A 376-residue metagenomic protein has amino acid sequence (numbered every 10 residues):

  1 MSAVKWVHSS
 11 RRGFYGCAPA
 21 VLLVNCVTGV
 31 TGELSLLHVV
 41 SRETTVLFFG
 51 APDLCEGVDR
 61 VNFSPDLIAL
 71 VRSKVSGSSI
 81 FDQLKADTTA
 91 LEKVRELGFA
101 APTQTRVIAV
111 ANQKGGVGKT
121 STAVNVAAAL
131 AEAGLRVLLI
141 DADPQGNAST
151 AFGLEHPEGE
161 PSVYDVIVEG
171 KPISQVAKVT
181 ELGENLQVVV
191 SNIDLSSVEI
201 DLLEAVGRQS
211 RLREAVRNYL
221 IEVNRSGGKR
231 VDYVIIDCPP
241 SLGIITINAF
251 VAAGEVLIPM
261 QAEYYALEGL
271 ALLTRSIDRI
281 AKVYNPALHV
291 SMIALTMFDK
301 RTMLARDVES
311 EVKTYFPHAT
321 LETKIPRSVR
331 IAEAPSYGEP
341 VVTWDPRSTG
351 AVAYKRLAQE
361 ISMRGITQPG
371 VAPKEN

Functional and structural regions predicted by a protein language model:
S9-C17, L22-N376: P-loop NTP-binding core
